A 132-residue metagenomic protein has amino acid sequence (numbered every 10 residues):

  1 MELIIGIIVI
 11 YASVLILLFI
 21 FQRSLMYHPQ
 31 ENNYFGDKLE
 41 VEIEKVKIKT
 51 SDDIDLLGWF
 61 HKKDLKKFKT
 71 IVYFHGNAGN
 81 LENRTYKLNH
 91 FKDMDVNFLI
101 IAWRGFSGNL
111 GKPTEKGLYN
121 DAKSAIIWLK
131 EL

Functional and structural regions predicted by a protein language model:
M1-I4, L65: Short, Lys/Arg-enriched, disordered terminal segments
L3-K49: An N-terminal hydrophobic leader/cap segment in hydrolases
S51-L132: Membrane-embedded segments
